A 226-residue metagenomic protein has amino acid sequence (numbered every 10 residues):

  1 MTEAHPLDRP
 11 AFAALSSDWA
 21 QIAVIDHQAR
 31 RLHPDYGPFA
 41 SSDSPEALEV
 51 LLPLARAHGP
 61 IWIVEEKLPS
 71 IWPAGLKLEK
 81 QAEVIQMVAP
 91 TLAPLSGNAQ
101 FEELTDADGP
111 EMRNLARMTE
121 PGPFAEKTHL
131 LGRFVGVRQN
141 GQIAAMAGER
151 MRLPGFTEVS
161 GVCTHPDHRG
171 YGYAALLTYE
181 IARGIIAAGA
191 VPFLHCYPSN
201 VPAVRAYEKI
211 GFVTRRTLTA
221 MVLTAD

Functional and structural regions predicted by a protein language model:
M1-I71: N-terminal charged segments
M1-P6, P90-G122: Short amphipathic alpha-helix that is part of the acyltransferase structural core
F39-S41, V162-R169: A short, internal acetyl-CoA/4′-phosphopantetheine-binding micro-motif in the GNAT/acyltransferase core
A47-L51, G170-A187, V204-K209: Conserved acetyl-CoA-binding loop-helix of GNAT-fold acetyltransferases
I63-P69, F193-V204, M221-D226: Conserved beta-strand-loop-alpha-helix junction that forms the acyl-donor binding cleft
P69-L76, A175, P198-R216: Conserved active-site alpha-helix within GNAT-family acetyltransferase domains
E79-A89, V213-D226: Conserved catalytic-core motifs of GNAT/GCN5-like acyltransferases
P123-R133, V137-H165: A conserved beta-strand-loop-helix scaffold within acyl/acetyltransferase catalytic domains
